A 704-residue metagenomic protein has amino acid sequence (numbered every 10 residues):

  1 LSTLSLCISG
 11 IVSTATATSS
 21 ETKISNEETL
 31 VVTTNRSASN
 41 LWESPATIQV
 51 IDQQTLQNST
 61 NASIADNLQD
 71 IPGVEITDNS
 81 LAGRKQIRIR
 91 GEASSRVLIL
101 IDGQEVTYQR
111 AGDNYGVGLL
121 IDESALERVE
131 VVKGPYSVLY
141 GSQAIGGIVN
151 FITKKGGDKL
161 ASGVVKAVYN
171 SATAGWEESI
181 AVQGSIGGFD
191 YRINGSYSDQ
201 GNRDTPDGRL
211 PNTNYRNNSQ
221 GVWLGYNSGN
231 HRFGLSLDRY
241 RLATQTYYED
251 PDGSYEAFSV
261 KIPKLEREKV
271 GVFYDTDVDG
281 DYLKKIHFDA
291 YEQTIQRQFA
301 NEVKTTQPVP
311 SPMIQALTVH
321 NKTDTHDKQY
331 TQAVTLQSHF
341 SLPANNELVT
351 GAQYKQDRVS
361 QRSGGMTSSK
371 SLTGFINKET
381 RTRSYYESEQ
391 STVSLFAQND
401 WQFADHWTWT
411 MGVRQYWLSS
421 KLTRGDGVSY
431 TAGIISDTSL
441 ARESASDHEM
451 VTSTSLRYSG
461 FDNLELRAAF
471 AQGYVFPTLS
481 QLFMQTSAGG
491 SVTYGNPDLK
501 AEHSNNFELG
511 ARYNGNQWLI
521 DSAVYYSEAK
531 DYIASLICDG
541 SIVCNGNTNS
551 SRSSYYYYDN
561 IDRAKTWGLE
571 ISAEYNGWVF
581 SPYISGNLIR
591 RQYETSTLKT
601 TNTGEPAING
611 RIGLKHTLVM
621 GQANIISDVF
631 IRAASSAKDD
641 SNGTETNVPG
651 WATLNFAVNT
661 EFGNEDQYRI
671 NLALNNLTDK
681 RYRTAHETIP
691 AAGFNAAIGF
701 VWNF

Functional and structural regions predicted by a protein language model:
L1-I71, Q183-G184, N218, V270 (+7 more regions): N-terminal Sec signal peptide and the immediately downstream disordered periplasmic leader that contains the TonB box
G10, K23-K159, A174, L509 (+1 more regions): Acidic, small-polar-rich N-terminal luminal/periplasmic segments of exported/outer-membrane proteins
A167-T173, I186-G188, Y197-G201, S228-N230 (+15 more regions): Transmembrane beta-strands of outer-membrane beta-barrel pores
Y169-D199, R209-Y247, I262-D279, L283 (+2 more regions): Transmembrane beta-barrel wall of Gram-negative outer-membrane proteins
R232-Y240, L265-A432, A441, E449-S459 (+4 more regions): Face-selective signature of the C-terminal outer-membrane beta-barrel domain
D252, E256-D279, S384, S388-Q390 (+6 more regions): Outer-membrane beta-barrel signature, preferentially recognizing the C-terminal barrel domain of Gram-negative
Q402-W409, W417-L418, Q517-D521, Y525-A529 (+2 more regions): Gram-negative outer-membrane beta-barrel transporters
Y474, Y525-D531, S535, R632-D640 (+3 more regions): C-terminal beta-signal and adjacent terminal beta-strands/loops of Gram-negative outer-membrane beta-barrel proteins
